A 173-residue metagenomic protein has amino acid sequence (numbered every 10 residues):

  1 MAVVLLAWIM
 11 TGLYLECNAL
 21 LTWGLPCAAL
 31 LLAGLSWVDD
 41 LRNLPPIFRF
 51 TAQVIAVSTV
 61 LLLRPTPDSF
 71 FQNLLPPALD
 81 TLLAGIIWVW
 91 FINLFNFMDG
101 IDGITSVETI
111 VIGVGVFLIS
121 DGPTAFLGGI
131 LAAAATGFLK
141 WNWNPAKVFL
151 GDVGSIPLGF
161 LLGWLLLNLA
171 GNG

Functional and structural regions predicted by a protein language model:
M1-G173: "…together with the soluble PPM/PP2C metallo-phosphatase catalytic core" -> "…together with the soluble PPM/PP2C
